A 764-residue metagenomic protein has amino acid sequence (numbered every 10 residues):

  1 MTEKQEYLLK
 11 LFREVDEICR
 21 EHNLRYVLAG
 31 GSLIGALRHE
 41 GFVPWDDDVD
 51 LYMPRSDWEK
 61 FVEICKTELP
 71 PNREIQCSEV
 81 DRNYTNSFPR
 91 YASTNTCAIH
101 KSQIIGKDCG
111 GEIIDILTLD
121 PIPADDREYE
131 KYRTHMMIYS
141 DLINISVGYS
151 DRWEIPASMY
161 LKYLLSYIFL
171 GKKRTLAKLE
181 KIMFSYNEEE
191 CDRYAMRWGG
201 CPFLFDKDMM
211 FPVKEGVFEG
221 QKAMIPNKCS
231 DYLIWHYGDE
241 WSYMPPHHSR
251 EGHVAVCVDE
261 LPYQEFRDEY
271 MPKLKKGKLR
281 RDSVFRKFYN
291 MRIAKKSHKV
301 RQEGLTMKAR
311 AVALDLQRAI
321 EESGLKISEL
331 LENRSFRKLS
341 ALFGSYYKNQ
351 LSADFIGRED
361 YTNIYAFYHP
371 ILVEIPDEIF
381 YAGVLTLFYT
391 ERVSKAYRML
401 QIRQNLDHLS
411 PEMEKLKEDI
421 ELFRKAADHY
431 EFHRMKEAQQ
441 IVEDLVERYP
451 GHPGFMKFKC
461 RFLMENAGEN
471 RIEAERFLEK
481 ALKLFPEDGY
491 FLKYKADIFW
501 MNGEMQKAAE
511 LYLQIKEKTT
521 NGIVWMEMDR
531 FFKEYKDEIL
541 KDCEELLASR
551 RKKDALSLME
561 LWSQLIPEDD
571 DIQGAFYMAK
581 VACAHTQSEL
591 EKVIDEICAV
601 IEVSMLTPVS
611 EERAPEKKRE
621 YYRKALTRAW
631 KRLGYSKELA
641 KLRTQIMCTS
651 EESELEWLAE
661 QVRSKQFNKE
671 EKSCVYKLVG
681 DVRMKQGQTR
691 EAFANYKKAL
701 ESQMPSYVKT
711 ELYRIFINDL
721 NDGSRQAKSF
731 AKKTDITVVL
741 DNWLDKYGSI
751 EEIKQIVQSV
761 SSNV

Functional and structural regions predicted by a protein language model:
M1-H22, V62-H236, Y243-R301, L305 (+2 more regions): Conserved catalytic core of two-metal-ion nucleotidyltransferases
D16-V49, M53, W58-E59, D208: Active-site nucleotide-donor binding segment shared across nucleotidyl transfer reactions
E321, E378, E412, I420 (+9 more regions): Start-of-helix register in tetratricopeptide repeats
L351, H408, P450, P486 (+9 more regions): Short coil turns that delineate tetratricopeptide repeat
Y389, E431, E465-A467, M501 (+8 more regions): Register position in tetratricopeptide repeats
L416, F458, Y494, E527-M528 (+3 more regions): Canonical tetratricopeptide repeat
